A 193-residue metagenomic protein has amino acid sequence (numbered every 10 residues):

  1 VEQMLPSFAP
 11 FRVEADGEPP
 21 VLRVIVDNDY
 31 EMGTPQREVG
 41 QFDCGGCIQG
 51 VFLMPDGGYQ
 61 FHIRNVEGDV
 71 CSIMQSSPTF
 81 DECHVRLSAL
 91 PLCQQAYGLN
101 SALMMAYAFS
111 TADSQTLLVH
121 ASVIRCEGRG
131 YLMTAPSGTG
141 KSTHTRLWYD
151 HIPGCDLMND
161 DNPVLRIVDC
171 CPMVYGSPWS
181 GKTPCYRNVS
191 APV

Functional and structural regions predicted by a protein language model:
V1-S137, L147-D156, P163-V193: A noncatalytic interaction/capping subdomain that flanks phosphate/NTP-handling catalytic cores
T139-K141: Conserved glycine(s) of the Walker
H144: Hydrophobic positions on the alpha1 helix immediately C-terminal to the Walker A/P-loop
